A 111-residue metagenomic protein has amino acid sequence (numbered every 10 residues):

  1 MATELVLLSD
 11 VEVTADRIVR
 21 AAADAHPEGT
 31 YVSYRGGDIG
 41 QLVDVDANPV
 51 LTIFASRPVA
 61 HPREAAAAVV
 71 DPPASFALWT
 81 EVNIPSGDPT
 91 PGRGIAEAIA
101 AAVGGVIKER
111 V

Functional and structural regions predicted by a protein language model:
M1-V111: Acidic (Asp/Glu-rich) sequence patches and key acidic residues that form negatively charged surfaces used
